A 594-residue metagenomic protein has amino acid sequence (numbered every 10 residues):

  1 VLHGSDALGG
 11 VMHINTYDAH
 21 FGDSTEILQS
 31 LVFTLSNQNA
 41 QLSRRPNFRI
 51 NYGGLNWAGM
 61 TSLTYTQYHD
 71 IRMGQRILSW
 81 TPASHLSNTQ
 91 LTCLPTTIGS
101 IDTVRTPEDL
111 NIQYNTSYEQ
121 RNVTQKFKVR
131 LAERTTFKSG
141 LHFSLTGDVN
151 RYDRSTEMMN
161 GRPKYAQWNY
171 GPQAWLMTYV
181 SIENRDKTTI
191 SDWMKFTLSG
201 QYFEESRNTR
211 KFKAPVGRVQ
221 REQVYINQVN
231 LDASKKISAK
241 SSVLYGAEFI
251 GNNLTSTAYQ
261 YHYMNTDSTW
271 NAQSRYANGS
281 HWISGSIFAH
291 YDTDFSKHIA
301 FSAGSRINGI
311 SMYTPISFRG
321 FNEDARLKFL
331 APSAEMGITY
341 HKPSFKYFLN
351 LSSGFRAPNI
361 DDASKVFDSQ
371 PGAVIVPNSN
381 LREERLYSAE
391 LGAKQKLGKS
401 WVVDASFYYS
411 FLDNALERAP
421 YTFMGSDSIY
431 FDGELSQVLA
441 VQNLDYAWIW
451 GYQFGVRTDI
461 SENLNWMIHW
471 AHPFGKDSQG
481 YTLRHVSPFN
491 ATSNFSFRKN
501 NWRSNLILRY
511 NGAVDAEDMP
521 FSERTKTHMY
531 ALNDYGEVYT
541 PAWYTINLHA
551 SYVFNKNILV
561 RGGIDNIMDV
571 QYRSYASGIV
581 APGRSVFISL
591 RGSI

Functional and structural regions predicted by a protein language model:
V1, A7-F33, R44-F48: N-terminal periplasmic accessory domains that precede and gate Gram-negative outer-membrane beta-barrel machines
F33-N37, G54, Y65-H69, F143-G147 (+13 more regions): Transmembrane beta-strands of outer-membrane beta-barrel pores
Q41-H69, M73-D148, A174-L176, I299: Transmembrane beta-barrel wall of Gram-negative outer-membrane proteins
N51-G53, W57, T116-Y118, R130 (+6 more regions): Conserved C-terminal beta-signal and adjacent last beta-strands/turns of outer-membrane beta-barrel proteins
Y114-Q120, R130, R134-S191, Y202-Y225: Flexible loop and strand-edge segments within Gram-negative outer membrane beta-barrel domains
Y202-S206, T266, G309-F318, R326 (+4 more regions): Surface-exposed extracellular loop regions of Gram-negative outer-membrane beta-barrel proteins, predominantly
V243-K342, D368: Signature of Gram-negative outer-membrane beta-barrel scaffolds
S296-F301, G309-I310, D404-L412, Y421 (+3 more regions): Gram-negative outer-membrane beta-barrel transporters
